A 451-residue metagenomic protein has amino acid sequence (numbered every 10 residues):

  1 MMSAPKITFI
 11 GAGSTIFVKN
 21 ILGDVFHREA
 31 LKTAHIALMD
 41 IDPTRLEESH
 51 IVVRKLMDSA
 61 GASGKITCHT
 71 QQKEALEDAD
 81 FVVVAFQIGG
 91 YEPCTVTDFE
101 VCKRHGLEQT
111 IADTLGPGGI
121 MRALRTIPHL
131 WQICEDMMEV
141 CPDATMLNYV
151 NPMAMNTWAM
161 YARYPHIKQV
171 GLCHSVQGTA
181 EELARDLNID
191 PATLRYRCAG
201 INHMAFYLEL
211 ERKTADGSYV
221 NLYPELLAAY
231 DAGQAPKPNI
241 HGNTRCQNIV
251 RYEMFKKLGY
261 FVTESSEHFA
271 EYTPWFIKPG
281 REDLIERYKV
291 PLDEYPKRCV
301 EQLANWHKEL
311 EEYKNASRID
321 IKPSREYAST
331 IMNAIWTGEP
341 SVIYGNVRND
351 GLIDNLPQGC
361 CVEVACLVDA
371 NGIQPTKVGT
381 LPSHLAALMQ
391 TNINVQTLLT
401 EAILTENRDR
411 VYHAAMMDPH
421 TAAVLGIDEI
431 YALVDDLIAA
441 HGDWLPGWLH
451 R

Functional and structural regions predicted by a protein language model:
I7-I36: N-terminal Rossmann-like dinucleotide-binding module
E29-L31, M57-S63, Y164-P165, L187-I189: Short helix-capping segments at alpha-helix termini
A30-R54: NAD(P)-binding Rossmann-fold cofactor-contacting core
K65-D78: Short acidic low-complexity segments
E77, V83-V84, N148-Y149: Redox-cofactor binding/interface segments in oxidoreductases and associated redox assembly factors
E92-R163: Rossmann-fold NAD(P)-binding glycine/threonine-rich loop
I133-T214: Internal, well-ordered domain-core segments that constitute the primary functional module of diverse proteins
N188-R451: Long, compositionally biased stretches enriched for glycine and/or charged residues
